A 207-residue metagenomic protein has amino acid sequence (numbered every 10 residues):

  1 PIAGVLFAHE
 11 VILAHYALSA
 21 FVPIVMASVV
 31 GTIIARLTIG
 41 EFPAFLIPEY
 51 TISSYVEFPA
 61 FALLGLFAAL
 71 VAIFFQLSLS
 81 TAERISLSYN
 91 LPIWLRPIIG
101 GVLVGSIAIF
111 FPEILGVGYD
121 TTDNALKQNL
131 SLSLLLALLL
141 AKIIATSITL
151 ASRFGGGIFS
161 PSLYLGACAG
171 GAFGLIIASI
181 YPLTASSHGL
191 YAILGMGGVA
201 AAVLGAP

Functional and structural regions predicted by a protein language model:
P1-P207: Alpha-helical transmembrane segments and immediately membrane-proximal extracytoplasmic
